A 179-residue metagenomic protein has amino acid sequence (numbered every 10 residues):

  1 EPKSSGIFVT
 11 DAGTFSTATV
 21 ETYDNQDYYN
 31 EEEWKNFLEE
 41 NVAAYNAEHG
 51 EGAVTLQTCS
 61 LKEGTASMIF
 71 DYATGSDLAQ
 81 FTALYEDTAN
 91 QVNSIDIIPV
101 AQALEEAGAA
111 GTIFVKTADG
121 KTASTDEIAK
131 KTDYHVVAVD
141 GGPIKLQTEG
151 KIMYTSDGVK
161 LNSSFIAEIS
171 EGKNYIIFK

Functional and structural regions predicted by a protein language model:
E1-Q57: Short N-terminal edge-element motif at the start of the domain
C59-K179: Mature, soluble, non-transmembrane domains
